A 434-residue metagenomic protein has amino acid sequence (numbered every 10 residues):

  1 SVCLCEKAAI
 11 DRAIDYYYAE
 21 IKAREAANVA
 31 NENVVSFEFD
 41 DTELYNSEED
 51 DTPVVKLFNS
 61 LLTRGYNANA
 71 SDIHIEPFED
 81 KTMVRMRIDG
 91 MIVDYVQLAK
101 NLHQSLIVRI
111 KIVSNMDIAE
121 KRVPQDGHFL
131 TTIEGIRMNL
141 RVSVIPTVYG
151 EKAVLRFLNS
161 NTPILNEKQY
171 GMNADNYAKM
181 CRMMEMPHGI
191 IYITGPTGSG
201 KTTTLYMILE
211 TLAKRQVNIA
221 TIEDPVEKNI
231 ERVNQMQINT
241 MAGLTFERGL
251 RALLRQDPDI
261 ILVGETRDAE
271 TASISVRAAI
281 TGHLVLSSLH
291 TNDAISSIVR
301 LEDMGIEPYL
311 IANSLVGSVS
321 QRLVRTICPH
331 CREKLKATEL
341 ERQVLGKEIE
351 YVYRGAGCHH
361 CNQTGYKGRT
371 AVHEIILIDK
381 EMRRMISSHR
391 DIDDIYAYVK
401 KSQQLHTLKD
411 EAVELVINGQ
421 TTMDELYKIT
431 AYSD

Functional and structural regions predicted by a protein language model:
S1-K22, G171-M184: Short glycine/Trp-rich loop-beta-loop segment that forms part of the substrate-binding cleft
K7-S60, A68: Charged, low-hydrophobicity low-complexity segments
S47-D434: Short, flexible helix-loop junctions that flank or precede catalytic/ligand sites
